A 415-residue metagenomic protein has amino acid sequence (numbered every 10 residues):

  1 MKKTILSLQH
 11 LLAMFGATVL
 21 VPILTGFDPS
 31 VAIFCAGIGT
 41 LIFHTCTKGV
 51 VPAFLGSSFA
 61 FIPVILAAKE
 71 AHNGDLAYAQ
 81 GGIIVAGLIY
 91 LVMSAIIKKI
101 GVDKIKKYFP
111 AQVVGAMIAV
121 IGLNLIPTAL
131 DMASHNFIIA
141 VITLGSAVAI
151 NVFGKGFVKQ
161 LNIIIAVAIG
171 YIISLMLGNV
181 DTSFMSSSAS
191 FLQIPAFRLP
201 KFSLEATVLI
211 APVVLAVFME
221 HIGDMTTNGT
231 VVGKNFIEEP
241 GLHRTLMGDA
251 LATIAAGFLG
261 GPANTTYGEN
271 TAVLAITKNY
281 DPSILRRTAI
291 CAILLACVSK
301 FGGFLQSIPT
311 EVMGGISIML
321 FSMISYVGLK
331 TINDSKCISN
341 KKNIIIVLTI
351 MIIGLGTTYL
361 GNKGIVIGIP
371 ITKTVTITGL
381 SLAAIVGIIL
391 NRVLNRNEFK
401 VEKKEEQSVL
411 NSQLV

Functional and structural regions predicted by a protein language model:
M1-A32, I163-H243, I369-T372, V401-V415: Helix-loop-helix hairpins and the membrane-proximal interhelical loops of multi-pass alpha-helical transport proteins
M1-A53, A60-H72: N-terminal signal-anchor module of multipass membrane proteins
V19-L24, A53-A67, G223-V232, N264-I276 (+2 more regions): Re-entrant/interfacial helical elements at transmembrane boundaries that shape and gate the permeation pathway
G26-H44, P212-P282: Membrane-embedded helical hairpins/re-entrant loop segments and their flanking transmembrane helices within multi-pass
F27-A32, G49-F61, I105-V114, K159-I164 (+3 more regions): Short, non-helical or kinked segments that cap or interrupt transmembrane helices
F34-I42, G56-E70, A116, I165 (+3 more regions): Hydrophobic alpha-helical segments within and immediately flanking transmembrane helices of multi-pass membrane proteins
L66-H72, N151, N270-L285, C291-L295: Interfacial segments of multi-pass membrane proteins
G74-F184, A289, L294-K403: Membrane-embedded alpha-helical modules
